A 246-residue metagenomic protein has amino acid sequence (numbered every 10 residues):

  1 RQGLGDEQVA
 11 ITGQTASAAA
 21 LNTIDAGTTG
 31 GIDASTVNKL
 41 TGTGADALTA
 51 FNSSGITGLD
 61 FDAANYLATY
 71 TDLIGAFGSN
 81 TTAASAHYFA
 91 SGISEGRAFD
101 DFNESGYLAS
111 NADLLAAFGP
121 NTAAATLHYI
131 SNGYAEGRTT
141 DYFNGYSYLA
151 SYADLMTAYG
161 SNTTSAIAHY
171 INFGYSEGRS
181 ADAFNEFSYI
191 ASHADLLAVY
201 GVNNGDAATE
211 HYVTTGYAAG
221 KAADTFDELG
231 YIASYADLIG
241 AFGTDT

Functional and structural regions predicted by a protein language model:
R1-T69, A86, A109, D245: General marker for long, soluble alpha-helical cores
I56-T246: Charge-rich, low-complexity intrinsically disordered regions
